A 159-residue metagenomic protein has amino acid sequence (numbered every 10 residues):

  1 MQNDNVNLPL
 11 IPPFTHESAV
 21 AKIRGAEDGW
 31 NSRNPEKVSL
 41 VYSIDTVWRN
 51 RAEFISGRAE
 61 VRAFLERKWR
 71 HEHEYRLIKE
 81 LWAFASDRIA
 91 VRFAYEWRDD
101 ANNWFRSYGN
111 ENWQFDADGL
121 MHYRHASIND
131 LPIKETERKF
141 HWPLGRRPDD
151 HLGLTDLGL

Functional and structural regions predicted by a protein language model:
M1-I44, L154-L159: Short, low-complexity N-terminal intrinsically disordered segments enriched in polar/charged residues
Q2-F14, A63-L159: A beta-strand edge to alpha-helix "cap/lid" segment located at domain peripheries
D28-N31, S43, V47, E66-E74: Short helix-capping and hinge/turn segments at secondary-structure transitions, especially at repeat and domain
V47-W69: Short solvent-exposed beta->alpha transition segments
